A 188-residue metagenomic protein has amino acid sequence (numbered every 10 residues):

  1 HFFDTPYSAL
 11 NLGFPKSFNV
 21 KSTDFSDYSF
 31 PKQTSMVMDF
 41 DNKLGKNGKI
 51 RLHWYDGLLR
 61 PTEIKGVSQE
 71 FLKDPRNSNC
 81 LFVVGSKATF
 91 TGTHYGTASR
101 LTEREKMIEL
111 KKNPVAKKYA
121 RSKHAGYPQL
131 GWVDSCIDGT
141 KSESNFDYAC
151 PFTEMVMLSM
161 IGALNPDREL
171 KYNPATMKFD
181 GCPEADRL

Functional and structural regions predicted by a protein language model:
H1-D147, T153-L188: Contiguous beta-strand/loop segments that form the cofactor/metal-binding neighborhood of enzyme cores
